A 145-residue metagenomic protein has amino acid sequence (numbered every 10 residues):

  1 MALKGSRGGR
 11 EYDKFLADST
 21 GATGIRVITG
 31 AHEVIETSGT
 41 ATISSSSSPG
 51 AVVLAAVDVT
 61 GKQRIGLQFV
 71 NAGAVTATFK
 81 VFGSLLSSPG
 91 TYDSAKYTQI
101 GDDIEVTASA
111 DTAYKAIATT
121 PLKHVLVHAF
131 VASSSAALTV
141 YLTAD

Functional and structural regions predicted by a protein language model:
M1-V70, S94-Q99, T119, H124 (+2 more regions): Extended, low-complexity segments enriched in Ser/Thr/Gly and acidic residues that occur primarily in surface-exposed
S38, S46, T76, S109-D111: Glycine-centered loop/turn motifs
Q63, A77, A110-T112, P121-K123 (+1 more regions): Short tyrosine-centred short linear motifs in exposed loops/low-complexity segments
V70-A74, A132: Short solvent-exposed strand-capping/beta-turn motif centered on an Asx-Ser/Thr pair
A72, S94, A108-A110: First exposed extracellular module after export/assembly in secreted or surface-exposed proteins
V75-Y92, V140-L142: Short, surface-exposed beta-strand/strand-loop-strand elements in extracellular ectodomains
F79, H128, S133-D145: Edge beta-strands of jelly-roll/beta-sandwich modules across compartments, strongly enriched in secreted/luminal
Q99-A118: Extracellular carbohydrate recognition and processing domains and analogous Trp-centered ligand-binding platforms
